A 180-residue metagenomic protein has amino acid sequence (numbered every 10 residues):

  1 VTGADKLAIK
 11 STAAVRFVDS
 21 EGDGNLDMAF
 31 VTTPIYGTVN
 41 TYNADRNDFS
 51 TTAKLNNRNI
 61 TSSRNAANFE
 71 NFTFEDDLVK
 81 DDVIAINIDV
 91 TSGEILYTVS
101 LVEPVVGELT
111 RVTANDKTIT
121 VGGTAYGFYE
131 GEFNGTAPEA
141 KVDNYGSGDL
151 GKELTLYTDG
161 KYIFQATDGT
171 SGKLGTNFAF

Functional and structural regions predicted by a protein language model:
V1-F180: ...the same signal can extend to comparable exposed beta-sheet modules with similar sequence chemistry even outside
